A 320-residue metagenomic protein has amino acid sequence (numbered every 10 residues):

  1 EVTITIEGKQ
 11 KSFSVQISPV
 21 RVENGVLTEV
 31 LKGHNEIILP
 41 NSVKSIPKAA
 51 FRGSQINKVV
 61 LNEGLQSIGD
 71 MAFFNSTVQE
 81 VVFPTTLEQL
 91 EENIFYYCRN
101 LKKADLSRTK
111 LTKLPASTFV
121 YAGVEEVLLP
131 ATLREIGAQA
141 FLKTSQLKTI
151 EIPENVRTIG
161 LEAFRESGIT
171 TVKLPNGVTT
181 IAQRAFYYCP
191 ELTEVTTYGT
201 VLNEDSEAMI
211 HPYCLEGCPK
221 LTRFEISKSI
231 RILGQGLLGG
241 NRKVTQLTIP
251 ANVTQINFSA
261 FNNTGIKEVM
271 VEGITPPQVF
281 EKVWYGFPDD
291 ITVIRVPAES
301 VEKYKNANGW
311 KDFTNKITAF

Functional and structural regions predicted by a protein language model:
E1-G8: Append "Rare intracellular matches occur via the same short Y/T/C beta-strand/loop motifs
I4, V15-E23, L31-S45, S54-S67 (+11 more regions): Structural signature of tandem-repeat unit edges
G8-S14: Extracellular and select intracellular beta-sandwich modules with Ser/Thr-enriched, small-residue motifs on
K48-A50, G69-A72, E91-Y96, P115-T118 (+7 more regions): Consensus positions within tandem repeat domains that build extended binding/scaffold surfaces
E281-F287, E302-T314: Short, aromatic/basic amphipathic alpha-helical patches
